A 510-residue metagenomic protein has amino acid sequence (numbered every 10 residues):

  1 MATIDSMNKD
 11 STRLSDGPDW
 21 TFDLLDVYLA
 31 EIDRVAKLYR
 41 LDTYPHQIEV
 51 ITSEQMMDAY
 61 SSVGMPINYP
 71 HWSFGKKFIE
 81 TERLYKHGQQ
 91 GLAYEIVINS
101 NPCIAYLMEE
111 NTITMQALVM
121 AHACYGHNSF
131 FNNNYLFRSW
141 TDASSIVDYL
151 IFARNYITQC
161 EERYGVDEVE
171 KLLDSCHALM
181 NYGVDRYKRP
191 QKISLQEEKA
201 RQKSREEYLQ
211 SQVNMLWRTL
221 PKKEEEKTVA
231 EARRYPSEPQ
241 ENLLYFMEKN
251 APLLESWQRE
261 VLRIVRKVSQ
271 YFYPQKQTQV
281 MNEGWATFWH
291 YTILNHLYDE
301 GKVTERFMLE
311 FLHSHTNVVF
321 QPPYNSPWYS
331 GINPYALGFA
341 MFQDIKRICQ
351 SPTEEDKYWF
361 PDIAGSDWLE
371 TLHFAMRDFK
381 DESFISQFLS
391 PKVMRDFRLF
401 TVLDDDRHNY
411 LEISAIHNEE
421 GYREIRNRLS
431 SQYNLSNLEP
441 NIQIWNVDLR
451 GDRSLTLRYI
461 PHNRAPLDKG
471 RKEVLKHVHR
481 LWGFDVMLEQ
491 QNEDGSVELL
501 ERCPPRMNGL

Functional and structural regions predicted by a protein language model:
D5-N8, D23-C103, W217-L254, L488-D494 (+1 more regions): Auxiliary, metal-adjacent structural segments of Zn-dependent hydrolase domains
G17-T21, L107-E110, D142-D148, V229 (+5 more regions): Fold-level signature of zinc-dependent metallopeptidase catalytic domains
P102-V119, F272-T278: Short pre-active-site segment immediately N-terminal to the catalytic Zn-binding motif
C103, E110, T114, F130 (+1 more regions): Non-catalytic terminal regions of proteins
M120-S129: Active-site His/Glu-centered metal-binding helix of metallohydrolases
F130-I193, E197-K199, E283, T287-G301 (+1 more regions): Post-HExxH zinc-binding segment in Zn-dependent metallohydrolases
R154-Y156, K171-L254, E260-L262, S326-Y422: Well-ordered beta-sheet/strand-loop patches within structured domains
E231-S330, P334-Y335, F339: Long, internal scaffold/assembly segments composed of regular secondary structure
